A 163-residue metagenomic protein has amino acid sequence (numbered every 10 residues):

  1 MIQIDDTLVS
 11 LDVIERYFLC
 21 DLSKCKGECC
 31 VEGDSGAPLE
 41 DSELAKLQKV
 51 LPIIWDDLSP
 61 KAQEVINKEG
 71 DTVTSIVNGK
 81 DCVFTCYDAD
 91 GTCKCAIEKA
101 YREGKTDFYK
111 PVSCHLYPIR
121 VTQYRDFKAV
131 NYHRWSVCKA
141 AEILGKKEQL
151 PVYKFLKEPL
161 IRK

Functional and structural regions predicted by a protein language model:
M1-K163: Short loop/turn segments that flank or connect secondary-structure elements
